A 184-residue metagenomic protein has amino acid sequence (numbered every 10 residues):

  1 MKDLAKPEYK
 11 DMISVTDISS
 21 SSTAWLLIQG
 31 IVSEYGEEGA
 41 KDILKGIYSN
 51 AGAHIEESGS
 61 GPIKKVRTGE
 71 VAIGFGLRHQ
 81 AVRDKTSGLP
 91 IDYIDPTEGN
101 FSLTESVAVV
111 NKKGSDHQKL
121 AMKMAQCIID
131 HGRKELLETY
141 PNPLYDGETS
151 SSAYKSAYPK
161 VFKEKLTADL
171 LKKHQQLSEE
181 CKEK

Functional and structural regions predicted by a protein language model:
M1-I63, R67: Extracytoplasmic ligand-binding site segments that recognize negatively charged/polar headgroups
D11, S19-S22, H79-V82, E98-F101 (+1 more regions): Solvent-exposed loop/turn segments at secondary-structure junctions within structured extracellular/periplasmic domains
D11-S19, C127-T149: Periplasmic-binding protein-like
M12-T16, A72-G76, D92-I94: Structural recognition of the beta-strand scaffold that forms the well-ordered cores of secreted hydrolase catalytic
I43-S49, I55-E56, S87-N111: Periplasmic-binding protein-like
R67-T68, A72-P90: A ligand-binding cleft/hinge motif common to bilobed small-molecule-binding domains
T104-D116, L136-T139: A bilobed periplasmic-binding-protein/Venus flytrap-type ligand-binding module shared by bacterial periplasmic
E148-K184: Extracellular/periplasmic bilobal clamshell ligand-binding domains
